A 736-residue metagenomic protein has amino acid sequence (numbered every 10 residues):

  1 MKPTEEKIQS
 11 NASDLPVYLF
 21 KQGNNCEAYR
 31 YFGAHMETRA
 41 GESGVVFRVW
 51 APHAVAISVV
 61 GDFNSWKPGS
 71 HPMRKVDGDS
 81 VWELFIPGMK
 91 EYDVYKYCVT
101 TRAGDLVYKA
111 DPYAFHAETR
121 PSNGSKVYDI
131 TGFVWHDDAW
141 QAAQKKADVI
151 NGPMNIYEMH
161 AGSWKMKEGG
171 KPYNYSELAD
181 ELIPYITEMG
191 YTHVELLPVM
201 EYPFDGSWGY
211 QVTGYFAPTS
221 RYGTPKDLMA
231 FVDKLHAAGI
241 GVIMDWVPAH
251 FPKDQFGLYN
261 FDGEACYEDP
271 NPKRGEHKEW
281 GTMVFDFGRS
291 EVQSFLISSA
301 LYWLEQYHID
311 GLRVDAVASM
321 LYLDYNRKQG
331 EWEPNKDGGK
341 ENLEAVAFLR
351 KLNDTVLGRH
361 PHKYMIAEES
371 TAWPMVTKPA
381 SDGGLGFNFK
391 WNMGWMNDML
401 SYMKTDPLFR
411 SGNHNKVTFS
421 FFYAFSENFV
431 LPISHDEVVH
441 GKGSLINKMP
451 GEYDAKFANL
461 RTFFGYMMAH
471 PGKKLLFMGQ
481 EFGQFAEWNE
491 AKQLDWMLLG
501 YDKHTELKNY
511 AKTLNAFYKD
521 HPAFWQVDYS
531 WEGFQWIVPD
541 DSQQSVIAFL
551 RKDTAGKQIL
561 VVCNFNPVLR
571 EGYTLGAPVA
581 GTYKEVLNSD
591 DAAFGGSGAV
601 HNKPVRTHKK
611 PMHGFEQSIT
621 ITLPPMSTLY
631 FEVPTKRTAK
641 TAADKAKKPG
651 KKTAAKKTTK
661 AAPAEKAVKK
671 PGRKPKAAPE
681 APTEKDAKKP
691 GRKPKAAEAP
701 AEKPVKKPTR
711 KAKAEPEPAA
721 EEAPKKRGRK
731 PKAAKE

Functional and structural regions predicted by a protein language model:
M1-P153, S176-I186, D454-F457, M468-L476 (+2 more regions): Carbohydrate-interacting/catalytic domains
A51-H53, D77, G88, H160-K165 (+9 more regions): Short, flexible loop/turn elements at secondary-structure junctions
R74, D205-G209, K253-N260, T377-K378 (+2 more regions): Short glycine-biased active-site loop of nucleotidyltransferases that positions the nucleotide triphosphate and helps
E118, Q141-N151, H160-E341, V605: Substrate-binding/active-site clefts of carbohydrate-active enzymes
I183, V232, A300-L304, N353 (+2 more regions): Non-transmembrane alpha-helical segments in soluble domains of secreted/periplasmic/extracellular proteins
H308-D310, Y325-A491, L498, K519-D590 (+1 more regions): Conserved alpha/beta catalytic core and glycan-binding cleft of carbohydrate-active enzymes
K636-E736: Intrinsically disordered, polybasic Lys/Arg-rich low-complexity tracts
